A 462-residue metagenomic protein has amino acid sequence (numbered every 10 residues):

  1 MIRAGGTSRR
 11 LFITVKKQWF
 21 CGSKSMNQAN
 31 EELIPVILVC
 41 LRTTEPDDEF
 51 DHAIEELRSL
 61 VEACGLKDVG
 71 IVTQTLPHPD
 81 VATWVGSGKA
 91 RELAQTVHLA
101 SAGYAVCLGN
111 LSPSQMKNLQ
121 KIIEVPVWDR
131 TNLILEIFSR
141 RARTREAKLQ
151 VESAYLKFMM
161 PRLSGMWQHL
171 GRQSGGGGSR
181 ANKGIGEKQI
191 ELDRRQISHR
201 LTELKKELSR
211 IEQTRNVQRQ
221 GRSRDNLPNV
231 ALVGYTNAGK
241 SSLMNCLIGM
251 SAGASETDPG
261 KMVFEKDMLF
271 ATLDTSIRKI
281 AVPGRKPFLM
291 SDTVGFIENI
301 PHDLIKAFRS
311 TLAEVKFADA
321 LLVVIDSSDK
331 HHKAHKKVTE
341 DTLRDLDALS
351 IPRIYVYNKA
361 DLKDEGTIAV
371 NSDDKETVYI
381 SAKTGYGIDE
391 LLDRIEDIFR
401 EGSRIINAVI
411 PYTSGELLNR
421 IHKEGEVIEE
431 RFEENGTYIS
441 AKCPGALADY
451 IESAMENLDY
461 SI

Functional and structural regions predicted by a protein language model:
F12-E136, M455-I462: N-terminal accessory targeting/assembly segments
K17-I37, R58, S164-A238, S242-A252 (+2 more regions): C-terminal-of-GTPase-core extension/linker across diverse P-loop GTPases
R42-P46, L76-H78, N110-P113, N132-L135 (+6 more regions): Conserved nucleotide-binding/hydrolysis micro-motifs of P-loop NTPases
E45-D48, D80-T83, R141-A142, M262-F264 (+2 more regions): Flexible beta-alpha connector loops of hexameric P-loop NTPases
L60, A94, L111-K121, R285-K286 (+1 more regions): Conserved C-terminal guanine-recognition region of P-loop GTPase G domains, centered on the G4
N132-A154: Short alpha-helix plus adjacent loop in nuclease-associated cores
G249-R285, L304: Switch I (effector-binding) loop of TRAFAC-class P-loop GTPase G-domains
A281-H302: Conserved nucleotide-sensing/catalytic segment adjacent to the nucleotide-binding pocket in NTP-handling enzymes
